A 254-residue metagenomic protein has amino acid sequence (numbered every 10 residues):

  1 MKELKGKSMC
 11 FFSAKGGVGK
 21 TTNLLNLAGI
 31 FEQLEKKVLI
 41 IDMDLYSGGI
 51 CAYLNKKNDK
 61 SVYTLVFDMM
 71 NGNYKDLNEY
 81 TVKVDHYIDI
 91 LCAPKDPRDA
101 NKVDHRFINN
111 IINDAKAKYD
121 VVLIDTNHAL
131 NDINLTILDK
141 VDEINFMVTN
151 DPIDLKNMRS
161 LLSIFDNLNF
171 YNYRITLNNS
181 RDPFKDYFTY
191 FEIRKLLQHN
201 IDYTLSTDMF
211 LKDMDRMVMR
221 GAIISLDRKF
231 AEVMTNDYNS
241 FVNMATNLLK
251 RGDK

Functional and structural regions predicted by a protein language model:
M1-S8, M70, S163-L168, N172-Y173 (+4 more regions): Acidic-aromatic/histidine active-site loop/patch
K2-Y46, I50, L54: Walker A/P-loop phosphate-binding motif and the immediately C-terminal alpha-helix
A14, T149-N150, Y173-D186, T204-L211: G-domain G4 guanine-recognition motif of GTPases
F31-I90: Phosphate-binding loop that captures ATP/GTP phosphates
M69-I133, L155: Cytosolic-facing regulatory segments adjacent to core modules
V121, E143, H199-Y203: Well-ordered beta-strand positions
N131-D151: Inter-motif core of Ras-like GTPase G domains
R181, R194-I224: Beta-strand-loop-alpha "switch" segments that mediate conformational coupling across diverse proteins
